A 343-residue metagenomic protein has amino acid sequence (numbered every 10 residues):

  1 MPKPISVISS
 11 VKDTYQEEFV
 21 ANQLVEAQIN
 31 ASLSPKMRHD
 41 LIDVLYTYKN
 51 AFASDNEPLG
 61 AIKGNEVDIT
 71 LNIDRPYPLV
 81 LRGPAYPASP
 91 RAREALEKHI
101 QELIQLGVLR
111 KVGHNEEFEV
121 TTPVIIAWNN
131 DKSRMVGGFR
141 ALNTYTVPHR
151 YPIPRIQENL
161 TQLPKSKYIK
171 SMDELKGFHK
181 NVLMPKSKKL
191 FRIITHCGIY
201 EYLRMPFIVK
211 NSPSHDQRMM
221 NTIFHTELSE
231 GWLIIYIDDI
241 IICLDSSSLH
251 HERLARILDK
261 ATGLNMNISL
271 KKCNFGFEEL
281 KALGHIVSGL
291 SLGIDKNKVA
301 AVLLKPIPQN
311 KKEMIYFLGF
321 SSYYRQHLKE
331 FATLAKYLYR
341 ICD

Functional and structural regions predicted by a protein language model:
S9-Y151, G198, G231-D239, C243 (+1 more regions): Reverse-transcribing Pol proteins
P35-D55, L81-E116, S133, R150-L163 (+4 more regions): Inter-domain linker/hinge segments that demarcate the starts of reverse transcriptase and RNase H-type modules
L45, I100, L160, M172-L175 (+9 more regions): Residues that mediate protein self-association or partner binding, especially in amphipathic alpha-helical
Y48, I69, L103, V124 (+12 more regions): A residue-level signal for conserved active-site and pocket-lining positions in enzyme catalytic cores
I69, Y236, K271-D343: C-terminal reverse transcriptase regions that engage the nucleic-acid substrate
R93-E94, K167, F178, I199-E230 (+1 more regions): Conserved pre-motif C helix in the palm subdomain of viral-like polymerases
A127-K132, L142-H149, H179-V182, M220 (+4 more regions): Catalytic palm subdomain of template-directed nucleic-acid polymerases, centered on the conserved carboxylate motif
N130-N143, R155, N159-K180, L292-I294 (+1 more regions): Conserved catalytic palm subdomain of right-hand nucleotidyl-transferase polymerases, strongest for RNA-directed enzymes
